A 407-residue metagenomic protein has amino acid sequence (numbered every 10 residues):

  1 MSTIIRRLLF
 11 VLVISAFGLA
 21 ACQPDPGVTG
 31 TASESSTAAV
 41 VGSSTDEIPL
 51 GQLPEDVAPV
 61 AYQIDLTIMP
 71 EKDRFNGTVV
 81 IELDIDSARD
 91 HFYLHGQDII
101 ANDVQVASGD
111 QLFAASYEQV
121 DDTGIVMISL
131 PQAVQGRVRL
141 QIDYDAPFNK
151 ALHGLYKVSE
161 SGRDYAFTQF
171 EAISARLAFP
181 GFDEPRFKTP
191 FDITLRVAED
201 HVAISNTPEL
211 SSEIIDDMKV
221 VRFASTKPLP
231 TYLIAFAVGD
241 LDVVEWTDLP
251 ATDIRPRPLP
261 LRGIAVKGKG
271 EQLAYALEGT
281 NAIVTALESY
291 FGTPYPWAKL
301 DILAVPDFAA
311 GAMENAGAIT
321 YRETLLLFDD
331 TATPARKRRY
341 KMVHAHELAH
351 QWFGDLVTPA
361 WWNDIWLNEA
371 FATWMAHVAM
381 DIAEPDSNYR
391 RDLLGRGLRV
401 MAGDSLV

Functional and structural regions predicted by a protein language model:
M1-R7, V79: Positively charged n-region of N-terminal signal peptides that target proteins for export
L8-A20: Bacterial N-terminal signal peptides
C22-N76, G109, E160-D164, P185: N-terminal, polar/Ser/Thr-rich
D25-E34, V41, A101, F223 (+1 more regions): Hydrophobic alpha-helical and helix-loop surface patches within well-folded domains that function as non-catalytic
F75-D98: Ligand-binding face of N-terminal immunoglobulin V-set domains in extracellular IgSF glycoproteins
E82, V134, D143-A251, L273-Y275: Extended, low-hydrophobicity, Ser/Thr/Pro/Gly-biased non-transmembrane segments
D98-E160, D217: A surface-exposed beta-strand-loop module
F113-V134, Q169-R176, E323-V343: Aromatic/His-enriched, Gly/Pro-containing loop or helix-boundary segments that lie immediately adjacent to catalytic
